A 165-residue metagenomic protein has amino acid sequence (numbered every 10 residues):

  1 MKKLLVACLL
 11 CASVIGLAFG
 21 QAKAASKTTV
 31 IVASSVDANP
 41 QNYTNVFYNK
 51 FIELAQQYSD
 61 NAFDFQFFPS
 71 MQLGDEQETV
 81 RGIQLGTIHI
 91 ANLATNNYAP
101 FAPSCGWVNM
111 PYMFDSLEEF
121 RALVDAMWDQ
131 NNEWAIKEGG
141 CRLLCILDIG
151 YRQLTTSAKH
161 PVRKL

Functional and structural regions predicted by a protein language model:
M1-T29: Short, low-complexity disordered leader/linker segments with a strong preference for bacterial N-terminal type II
F19-V36, Q56-D64, K137, K159-L165: Immediate post-signal peptide segment of exported/extracytoplasmic ligand-binding proteins
I31-N49, S70-D75: Extracytoplasmic "Venus flytrap"
Q41-Q66, A126: Short, polar/charged alpha-helical segment
I52-Q56, Q84, A94-L165: Contiguous mixed-secondary-structure segments that line small-molecule binding/active-site clefts of soluble domains
D60-F63, T79-L93: Alpha-to-beta junction loops
Q66-F68, L144: General small-molecule cofactor/ligand-binding pocket signal
F68-R81, I149, H160: Short helix-initiation/N-cap motifs at beta->coil->alpha
